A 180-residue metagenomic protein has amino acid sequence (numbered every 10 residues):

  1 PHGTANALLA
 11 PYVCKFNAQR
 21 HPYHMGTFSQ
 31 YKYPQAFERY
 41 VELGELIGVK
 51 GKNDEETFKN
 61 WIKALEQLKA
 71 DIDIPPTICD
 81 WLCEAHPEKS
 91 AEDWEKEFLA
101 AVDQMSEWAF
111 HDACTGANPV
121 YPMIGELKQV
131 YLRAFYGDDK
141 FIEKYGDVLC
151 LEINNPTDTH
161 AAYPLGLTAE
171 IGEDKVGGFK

Functional and structural regions predicted by a protein language model:
G3-E97, G116, K140, Y145-L149 (+1 more regions): Gly/Pro-rich interdomain helix-loop hinge
E95-F179: Short, amphipathic C-terminal "tail helix"
